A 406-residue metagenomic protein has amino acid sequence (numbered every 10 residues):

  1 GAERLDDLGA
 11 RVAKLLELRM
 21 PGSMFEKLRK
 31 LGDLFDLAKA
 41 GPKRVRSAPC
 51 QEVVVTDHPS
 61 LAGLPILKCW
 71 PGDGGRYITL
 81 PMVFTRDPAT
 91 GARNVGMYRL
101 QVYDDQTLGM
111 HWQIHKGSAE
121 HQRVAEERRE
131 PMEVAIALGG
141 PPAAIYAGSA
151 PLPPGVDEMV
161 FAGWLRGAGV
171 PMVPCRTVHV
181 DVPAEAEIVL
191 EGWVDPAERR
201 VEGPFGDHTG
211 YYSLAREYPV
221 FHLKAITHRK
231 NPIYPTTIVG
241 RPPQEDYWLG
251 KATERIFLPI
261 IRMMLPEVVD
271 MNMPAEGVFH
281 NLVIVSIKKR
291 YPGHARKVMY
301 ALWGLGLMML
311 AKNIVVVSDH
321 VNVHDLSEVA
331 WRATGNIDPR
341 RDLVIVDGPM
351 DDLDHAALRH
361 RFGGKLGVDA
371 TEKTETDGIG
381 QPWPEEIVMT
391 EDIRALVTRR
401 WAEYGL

Functional and structural regions predicted by a protein language model:
G1-L406: Extended, highly charged
